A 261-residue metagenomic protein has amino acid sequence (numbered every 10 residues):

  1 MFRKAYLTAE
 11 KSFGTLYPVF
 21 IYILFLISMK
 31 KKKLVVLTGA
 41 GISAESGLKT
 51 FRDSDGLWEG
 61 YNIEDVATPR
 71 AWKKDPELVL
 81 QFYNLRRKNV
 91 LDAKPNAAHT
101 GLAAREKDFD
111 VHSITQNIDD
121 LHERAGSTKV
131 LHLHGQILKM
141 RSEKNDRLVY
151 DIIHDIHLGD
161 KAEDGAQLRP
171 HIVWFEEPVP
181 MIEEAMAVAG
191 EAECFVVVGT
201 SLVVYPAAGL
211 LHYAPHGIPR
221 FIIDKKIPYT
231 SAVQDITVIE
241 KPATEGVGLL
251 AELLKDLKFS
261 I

Functional and structural regions predicted by a protein language model:
F2, F20-I261: Conserved catalytic core of sirtuin-type NAD+-dependent deacylases
K4, K11-S12: Polybasic, lysine-rich low-complexity intrinsically disordered segments
E10-K11, L26: Intrinsically disordered, low-complexity segments
G14-L16: Compositionally biased, low-complexity intrinsically disordered regions
